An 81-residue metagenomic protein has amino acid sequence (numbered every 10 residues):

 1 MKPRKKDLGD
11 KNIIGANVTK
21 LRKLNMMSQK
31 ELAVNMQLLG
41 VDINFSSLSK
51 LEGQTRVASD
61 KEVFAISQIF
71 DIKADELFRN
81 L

Functional and structural regions predicted by a protein language model:
M1-N25: A short, Lys/Arg-rich alpha-helix, primarily the initiator
K2-L8, E31, Q68, D75-L81: Short, charged recognition helix plus adjacent turn of helix-turn-helix-like nucleic-acid-binding domains
I13-A16, M27, I43, A58-K61: Residue-level signal for the short linker/turn that defines the boundary of a DNA-recognition helix
A16-Q37, T55: Short basic helix-loop element that most often maps to the first helix and adjoining turn of HTH DNA-binding modules
T19, K30, V34, S46 (+2 more regions): Residues within the helices of the helix-turn-helix
L38-A58: Recognition helix of helix-turn-helix/homeodomain-like DNA-binding domains that insert into the DNA major groove
T55, S59-E76: DNA major-groove recognition helix of helix-turn-helix/homeodomain DNA-binding modules
